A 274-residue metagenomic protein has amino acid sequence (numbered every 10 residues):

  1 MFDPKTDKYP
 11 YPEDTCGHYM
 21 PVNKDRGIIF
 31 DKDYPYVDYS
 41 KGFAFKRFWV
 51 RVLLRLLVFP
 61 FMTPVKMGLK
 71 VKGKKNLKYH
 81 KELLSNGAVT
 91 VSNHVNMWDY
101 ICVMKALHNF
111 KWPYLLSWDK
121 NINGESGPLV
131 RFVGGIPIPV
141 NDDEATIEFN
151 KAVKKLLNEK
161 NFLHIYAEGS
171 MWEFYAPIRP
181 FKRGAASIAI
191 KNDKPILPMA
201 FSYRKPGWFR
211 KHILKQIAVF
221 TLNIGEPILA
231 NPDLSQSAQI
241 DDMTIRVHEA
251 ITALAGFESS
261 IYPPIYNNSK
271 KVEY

Functional and structural regions predicted by a protein language model:
M1-I29, V37, I147-Y274: Non-catalytic C-terminal accessory region of glycerolipid acyltransferases and related lyso-lipid remodeling enzymes
M1-V89, W98-C102, K270-Y274: Membrane-anchoring hydrophobic helices of lipid-metabolizing enzymes
R55-F59, P128-I136, P227: Short, basic/glycine-rich phosphate-binding loops at helix/coil junctions that contact nucleotide phosphates
L57, C102, G124-E125, K151 (+1 more regions): Short Gly/charged-rich anion-binding patches and loops
M67-K70, D143-I147, I178: A conditional alpha-helix N-cap/helix-loop micro-motif detector
V71-K74, N123, I147-N150: Structural motif corresponding to alpha-helix initiation and N-cap regions
E82-D143: Catalytic core of membrane glycerolipid acyltransferases/transacylases, capturing the structured, soluble-facing
